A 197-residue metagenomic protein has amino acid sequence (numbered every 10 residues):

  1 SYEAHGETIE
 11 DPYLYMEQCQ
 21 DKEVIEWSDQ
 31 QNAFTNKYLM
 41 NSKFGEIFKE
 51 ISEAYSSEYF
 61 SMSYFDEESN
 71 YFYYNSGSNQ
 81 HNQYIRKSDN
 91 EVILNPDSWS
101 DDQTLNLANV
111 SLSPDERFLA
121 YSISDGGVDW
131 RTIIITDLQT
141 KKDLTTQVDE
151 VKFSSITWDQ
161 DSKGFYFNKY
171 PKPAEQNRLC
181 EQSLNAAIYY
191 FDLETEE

Functional and structural regions predicted by a protein language model:
S1-E197: Beta-propeller folds
